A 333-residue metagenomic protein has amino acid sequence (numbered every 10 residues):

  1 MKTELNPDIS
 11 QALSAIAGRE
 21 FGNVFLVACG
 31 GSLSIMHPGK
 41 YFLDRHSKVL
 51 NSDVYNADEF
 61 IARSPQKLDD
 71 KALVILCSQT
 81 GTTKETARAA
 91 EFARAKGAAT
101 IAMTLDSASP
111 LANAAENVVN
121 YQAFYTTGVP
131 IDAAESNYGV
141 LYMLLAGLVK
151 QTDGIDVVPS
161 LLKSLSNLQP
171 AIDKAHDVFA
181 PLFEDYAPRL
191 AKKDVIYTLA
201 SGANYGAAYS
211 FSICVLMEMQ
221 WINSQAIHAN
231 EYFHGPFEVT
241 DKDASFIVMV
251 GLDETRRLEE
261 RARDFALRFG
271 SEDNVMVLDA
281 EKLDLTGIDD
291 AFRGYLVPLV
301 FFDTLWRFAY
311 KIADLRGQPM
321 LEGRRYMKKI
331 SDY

Functional and structural regions predicted by a protein language model:
K2-N23, G128, M143-I227, Q318-Y333: Active-site phosphate/pyrophosphate-binding segments
I9-S14, P110-Y121, D185-Y186, V275-L285: Acidic-glycine-rich active-site phosphate/pyrophosphate-binding loop
G18, G22-G154, M249-M276: Glycine-rich phosphate-binding loops that contact phosphosugars or nucleotide phosphates
E59-S64, L182-D185, Y232-P236: Short acidic active-site motifs
T104-S164, T286-Y333: Short alpha-helices
S107, G202-A203, N230-E231, D253 (+1 more regions): Glycine-rich beta-alpha junction loops
G206-V275: Internal helical hairpin/lid segments
